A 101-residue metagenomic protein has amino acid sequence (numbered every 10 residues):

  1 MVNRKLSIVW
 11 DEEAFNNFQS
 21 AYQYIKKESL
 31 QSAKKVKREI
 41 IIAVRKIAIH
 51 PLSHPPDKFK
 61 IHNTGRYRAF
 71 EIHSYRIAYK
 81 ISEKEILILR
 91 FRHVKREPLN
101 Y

Functional and structural regions predicted by a protein language model:
M1, I72-R76, K80-Y101: Enriched for short, Lys/Arg-rich terminal
M1-E39: Arg/Lys-rich, positively charged N-terminal/basic patches that mediate binding to nucleic acids
Y22, I41-A48: Structural signal for well-ordered, non-membrane alpha-helices
Y22, P51, R92: Short, flexible helix/strand-to-coil boundary loops that buttress conserved ligand/catalytic motifs in alpha/beta
E28, K34-R38, P55-N63, L99-N100: Solvent-exposed interaction patches of small proteins and small membrane subunits
L30, R45, I49-S53, Y75 (+1 more regions): Generic structural signal for secondary-structure transition and capping sites
E39-I42, R68: Hydrophobic alpha-helical segments of small multi-pass membrane proteins
H50, H54-K84: Basic/aromatic recognition patch in beta-strand/loop cores that engages polyanionic ligands
